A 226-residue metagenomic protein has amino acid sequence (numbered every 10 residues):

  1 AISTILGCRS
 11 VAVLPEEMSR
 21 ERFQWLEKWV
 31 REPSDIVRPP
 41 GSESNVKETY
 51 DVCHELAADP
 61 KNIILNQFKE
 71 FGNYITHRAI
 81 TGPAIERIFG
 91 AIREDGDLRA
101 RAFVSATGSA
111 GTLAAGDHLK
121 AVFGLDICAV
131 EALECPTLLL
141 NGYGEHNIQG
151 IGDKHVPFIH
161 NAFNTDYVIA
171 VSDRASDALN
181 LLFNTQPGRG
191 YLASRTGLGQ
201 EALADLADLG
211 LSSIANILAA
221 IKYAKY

Functional and structural regions predicted by a protein language model:
A1-E55, T137-G150, K154-V156: Active-site-proximal loop->helix
A1-I5, S19-F23, V104-D117, T137-L138 (+1 more regions): Short glycine/serine/threonine-rich phosphate/pyrophosphate-binding segments that cradle anionic phosphate groups
S10-A12, S34-I36, K61-I64, R101-A102 (+2 more regions): Structural motif
V13, P39, Q67, C128-A132 (+1 more regions): Generic beta-sheet signal
K47-K61, K120-L211: Active-site/ligand-binding loops adjacent to catalytic centers
L56-A110, A114, S176-L206: Active-site/ligand-binding-proximal alpha/beta "capping" segment
I221-Y226: Catalytic phosphate/nucleotide-handling subdomain of diverse soluble enzymes
